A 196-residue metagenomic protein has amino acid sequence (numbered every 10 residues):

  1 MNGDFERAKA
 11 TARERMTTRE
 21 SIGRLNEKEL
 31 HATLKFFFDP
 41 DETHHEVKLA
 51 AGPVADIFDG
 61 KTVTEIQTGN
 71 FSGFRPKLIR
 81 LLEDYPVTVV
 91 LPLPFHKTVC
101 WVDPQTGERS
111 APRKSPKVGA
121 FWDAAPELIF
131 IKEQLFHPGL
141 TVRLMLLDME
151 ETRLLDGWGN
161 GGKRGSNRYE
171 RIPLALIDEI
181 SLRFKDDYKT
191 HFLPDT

Functional and structural regions predicted by a protein language model:
M1-P53, T106, F130: Acidic-basic catalytic patches of nuclease active cores, encompassing PD-(D/E)XK and other metal-cofactor nuclease
P53-A55, V142: Change "...and in nucleic-acid phosphodiester-cleaving endonucleases..." to "...and in nucleic-acid processing enzymes
A55-N70, F74, L81, V89: Conserved catalytic cores of phosphodiester-cleaving nucleases, focusing on short active-site segments
N70-P86, K117-K132: Short, charged, amphipathic alpha-helix that recurs within catalytic cores of restriction-modification and other
P92-K97: Short beta-alpha junction loops
T98-T106: Glycine-rich, charge-decorated loop segments at or immediately adjacent to ligand/cofactor-binding or catalytic sites
R109-F192: Long, low-complexity, charged/polar intrinsically disordered regions in eukaryotic proteins
